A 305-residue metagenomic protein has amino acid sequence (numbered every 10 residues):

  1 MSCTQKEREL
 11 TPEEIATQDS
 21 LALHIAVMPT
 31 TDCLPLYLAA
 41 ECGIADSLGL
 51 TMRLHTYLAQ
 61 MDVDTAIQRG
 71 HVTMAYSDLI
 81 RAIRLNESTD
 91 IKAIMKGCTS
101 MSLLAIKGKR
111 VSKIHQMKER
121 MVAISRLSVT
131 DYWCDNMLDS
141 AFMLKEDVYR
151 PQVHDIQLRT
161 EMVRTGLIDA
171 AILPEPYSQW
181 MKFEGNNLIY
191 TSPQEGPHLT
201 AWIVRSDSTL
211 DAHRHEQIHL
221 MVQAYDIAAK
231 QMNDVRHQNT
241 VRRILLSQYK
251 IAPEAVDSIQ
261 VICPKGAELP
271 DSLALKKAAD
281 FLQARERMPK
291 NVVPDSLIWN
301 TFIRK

Functional and structural regions predicted by a protein language model:
M1-S2: C-terminal motif of bacterial Sec signal peptides marking the signal peptidase cleavage site
E9-E146, R150-V153, M162, D169-E175 (+1 more regions): Short, glycine-/small- and polar/acidic-enriched structural segments that line small-molecule recognition paths
T30, M61, Y76, I124 (+6 more regions): Soluble non-cytosolic domains of exported or imported proteins
E41, Q68, V72, E87 (+8 more regions): Sec-exported extracytoplasmic/periplasmic mature domains
L79-I80, R150-P151, D155-L245: Pocket-lining segment of extracytoplasmic ligand-binding domains
R110-H115, D139-S140, K145-Y149, T160 (+6 more regions): Proline/Glycine/Serine-rich low-complexity intrinsically disordered segments that serve as flexible stalks/linkers
D211-P289: Secondary-structure end/capping motifs
Q283-K305: Conserved C-terminal helix/tail region of periplasmic/extracytoplasmic solute-binding proteins
